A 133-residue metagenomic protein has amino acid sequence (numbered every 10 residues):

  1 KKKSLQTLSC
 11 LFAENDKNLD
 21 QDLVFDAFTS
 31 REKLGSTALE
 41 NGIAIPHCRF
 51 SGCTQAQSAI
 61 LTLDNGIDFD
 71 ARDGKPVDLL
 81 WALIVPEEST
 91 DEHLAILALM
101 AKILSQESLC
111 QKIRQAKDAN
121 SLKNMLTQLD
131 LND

Functional and structural regions predicted by a protein language model:
K1-D133: Cytosolic covalent-transfer regions centered on His/Cys nucleophiles that carry phosphoryl or persulfide groups
